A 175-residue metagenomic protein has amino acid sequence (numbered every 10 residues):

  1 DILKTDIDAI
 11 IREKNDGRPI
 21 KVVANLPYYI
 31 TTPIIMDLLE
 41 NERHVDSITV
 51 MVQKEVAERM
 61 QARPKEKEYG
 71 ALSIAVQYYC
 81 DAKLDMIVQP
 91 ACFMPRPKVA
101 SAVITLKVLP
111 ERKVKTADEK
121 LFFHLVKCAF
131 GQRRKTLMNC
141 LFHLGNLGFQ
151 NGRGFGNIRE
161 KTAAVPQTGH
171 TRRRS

Functional and structural regions predicted by a protein language model:
D1-C128, Q132, G148, G156: Catalytic cores of RNA-modifying enzymes
V108, V126-S175: C-terminal lobe and adjacent flexible extensions of AdoMet/dcAdoMet transferase-like proteins
